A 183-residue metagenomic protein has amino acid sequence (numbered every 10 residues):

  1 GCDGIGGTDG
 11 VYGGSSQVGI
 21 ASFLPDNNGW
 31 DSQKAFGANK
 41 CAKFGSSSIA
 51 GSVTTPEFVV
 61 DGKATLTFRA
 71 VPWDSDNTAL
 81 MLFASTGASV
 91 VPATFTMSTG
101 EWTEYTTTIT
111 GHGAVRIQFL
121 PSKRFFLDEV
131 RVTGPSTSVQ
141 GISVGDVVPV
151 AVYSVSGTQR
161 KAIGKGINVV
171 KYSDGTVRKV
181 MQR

Functional and structural regions predicted by a protein language model:
G1-K40: Extracellular glycan-recognition surfaces and repeat-rich motifs
N39-T65, T103-E104, R124-L127: Short beta-strands within extracellular/lumenal beta-sheet-rich domains
S48-A50, R131-T158: Residue-level detector of functionally pivotal "anchor" positions at catalytic/ligand-binding pockets or at interdomain
T67-V71: Short edge beta-strand/loop segments characteristic of extracellular beta-sandwich folds
N77-A88: Short, surface-exposed beta-strand/strand-loop-strand elements in extracellular ectodomains
G87-H112: Extracellular carbohydrate recognition and processing domains and analogous Trp-centered ligand-binding platforms
I117-F125: Short beta-strand-plus-loop segments that form exposed binding edges in beta-rich domains
I167-R183: C-terminal tail/sorting-segment detector
